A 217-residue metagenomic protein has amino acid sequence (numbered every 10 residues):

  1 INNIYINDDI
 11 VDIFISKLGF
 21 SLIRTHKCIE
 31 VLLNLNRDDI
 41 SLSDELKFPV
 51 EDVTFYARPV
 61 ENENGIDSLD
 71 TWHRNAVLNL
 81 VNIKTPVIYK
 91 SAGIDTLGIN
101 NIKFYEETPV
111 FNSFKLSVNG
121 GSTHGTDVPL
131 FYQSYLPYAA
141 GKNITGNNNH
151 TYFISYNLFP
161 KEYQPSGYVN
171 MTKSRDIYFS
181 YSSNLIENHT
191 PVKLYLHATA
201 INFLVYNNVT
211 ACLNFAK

Functional and structural regions predicted by a protein language model:
I1-K217: Flexible assembly/topogenesis modules
